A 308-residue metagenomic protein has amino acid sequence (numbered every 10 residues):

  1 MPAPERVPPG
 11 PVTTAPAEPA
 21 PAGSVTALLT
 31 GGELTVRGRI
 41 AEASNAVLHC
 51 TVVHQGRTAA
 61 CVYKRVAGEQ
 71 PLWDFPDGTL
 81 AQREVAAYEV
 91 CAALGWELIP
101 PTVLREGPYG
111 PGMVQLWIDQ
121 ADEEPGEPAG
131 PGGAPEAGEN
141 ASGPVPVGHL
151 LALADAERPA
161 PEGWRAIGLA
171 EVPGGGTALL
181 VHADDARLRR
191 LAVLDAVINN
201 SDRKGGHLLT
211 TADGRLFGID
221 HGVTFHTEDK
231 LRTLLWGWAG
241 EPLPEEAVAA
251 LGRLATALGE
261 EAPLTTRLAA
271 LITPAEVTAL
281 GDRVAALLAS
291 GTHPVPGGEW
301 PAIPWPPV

Functional and structural regions predicted by a protein language model:
M1-G31: Juxta-kinase regulatory segment immediately upstream of eukaryotic protein kinase catalytic domains
A22-A27, G31-R37, N199, V284-G298: Short loop/turn hinge sites at secondary-structure boundaries
L28-P173, T177-A178, V193-N200, A212-I219: Conserved ATP-binding subdomain of kinase catalytic cores across diverse folds
L180-D184: Helix-boundary and loop/linker segments of multi-pass membrane transporters
A186-L191: Alpha-helical scaffolds flanking conserved acidic
I198, G205, V223-T224: Short, glycine/acidic-enriched loop or turn micro-motifs at the edges of active sites
G206-T210: Hydrophobic residue at the +6 position relative to the catalytic HRD Asp in the kinase catalytic loop
T211-V308: C-terminal catalytic region of ATP-dependent kinase domains
